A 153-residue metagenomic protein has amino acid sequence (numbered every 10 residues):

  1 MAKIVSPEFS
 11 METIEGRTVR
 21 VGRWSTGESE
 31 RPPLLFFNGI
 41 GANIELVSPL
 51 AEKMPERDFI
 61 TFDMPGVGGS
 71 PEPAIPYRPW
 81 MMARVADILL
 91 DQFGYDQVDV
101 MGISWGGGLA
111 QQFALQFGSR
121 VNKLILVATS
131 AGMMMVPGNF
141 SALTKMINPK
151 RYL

Functional and structural regions predicted by a protein language model:
A2-T18: N-terminal cap/lid segment of alpha/beta-hydrolase-fold proteins
R17-G69: Conserved HGGG/HGGXW glycine-rich cap/lid loop of the alpha/beta-hydrolase fold
P33, D58, D96-D99, R120-K123: Structural signature of beta-strand start/N-cap positions in the alpha/beta core of ABC transporter nucleotide-binding
L46-S48, S70-P76, M135-P137: Conserved catalytic-core motifs of eukaryotic protein kinase domains, centered on the activation segment
T61-M101: Active-site loop/oxyanion-hole signature of alpha/beta-hydrolase fold enzymes
G102, G106, A110: Gly/Ala-rich beta-loop-alpha elbow adjacent to hydrolase catalytic centers
Q111, L115, N122-Y152: Flexible "cap/lid" loop of the alpha/beta hydrolase fold
